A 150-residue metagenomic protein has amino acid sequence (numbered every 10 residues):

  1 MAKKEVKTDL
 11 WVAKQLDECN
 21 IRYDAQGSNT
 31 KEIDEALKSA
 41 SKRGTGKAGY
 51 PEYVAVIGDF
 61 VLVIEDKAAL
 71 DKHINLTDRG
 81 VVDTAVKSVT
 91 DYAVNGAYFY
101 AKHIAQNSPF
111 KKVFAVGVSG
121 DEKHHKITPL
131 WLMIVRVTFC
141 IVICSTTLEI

Functional and structural regions predicted by a protein language model:
M1-F114, V118-W131: A short, conserved, highly charged catalytic patch centered on acidic carboxylates
S28, E149-I150: Compositionally biased, intrinsically disordered low-complexity regions enriched in charged/polar residues
D121-L148: Short, low-complexity, polybasic intrinsically disordered segments
